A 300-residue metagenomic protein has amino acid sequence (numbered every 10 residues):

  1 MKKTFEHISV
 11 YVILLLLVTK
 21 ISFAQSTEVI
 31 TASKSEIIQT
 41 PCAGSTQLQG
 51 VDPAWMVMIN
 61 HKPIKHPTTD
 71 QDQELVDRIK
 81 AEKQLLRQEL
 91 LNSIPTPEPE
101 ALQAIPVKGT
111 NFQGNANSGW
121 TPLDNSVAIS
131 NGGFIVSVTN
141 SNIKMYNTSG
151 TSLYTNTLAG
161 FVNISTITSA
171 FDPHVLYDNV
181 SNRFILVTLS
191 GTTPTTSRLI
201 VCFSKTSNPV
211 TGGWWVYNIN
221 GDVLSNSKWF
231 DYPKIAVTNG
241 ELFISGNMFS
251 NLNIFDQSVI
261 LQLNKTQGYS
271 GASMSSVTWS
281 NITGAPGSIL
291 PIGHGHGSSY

Functional and structural regions predicted by a protein language model:
M1-E28: Bacterial Sec-dependent N-terminal signal peptides
Q25-Y300: C-terminal PAP-associated
